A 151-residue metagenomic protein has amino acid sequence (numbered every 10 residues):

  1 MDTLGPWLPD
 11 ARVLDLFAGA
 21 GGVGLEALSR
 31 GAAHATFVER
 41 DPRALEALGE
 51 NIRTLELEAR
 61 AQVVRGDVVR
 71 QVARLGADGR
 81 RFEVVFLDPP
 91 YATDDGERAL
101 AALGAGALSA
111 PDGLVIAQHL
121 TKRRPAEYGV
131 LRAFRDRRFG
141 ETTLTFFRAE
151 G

Functional and structural regions predicted by a protein language model:
M1-G151: Class I S-adenosyl-L-methionine-dependent methyltransferase catalytic core
